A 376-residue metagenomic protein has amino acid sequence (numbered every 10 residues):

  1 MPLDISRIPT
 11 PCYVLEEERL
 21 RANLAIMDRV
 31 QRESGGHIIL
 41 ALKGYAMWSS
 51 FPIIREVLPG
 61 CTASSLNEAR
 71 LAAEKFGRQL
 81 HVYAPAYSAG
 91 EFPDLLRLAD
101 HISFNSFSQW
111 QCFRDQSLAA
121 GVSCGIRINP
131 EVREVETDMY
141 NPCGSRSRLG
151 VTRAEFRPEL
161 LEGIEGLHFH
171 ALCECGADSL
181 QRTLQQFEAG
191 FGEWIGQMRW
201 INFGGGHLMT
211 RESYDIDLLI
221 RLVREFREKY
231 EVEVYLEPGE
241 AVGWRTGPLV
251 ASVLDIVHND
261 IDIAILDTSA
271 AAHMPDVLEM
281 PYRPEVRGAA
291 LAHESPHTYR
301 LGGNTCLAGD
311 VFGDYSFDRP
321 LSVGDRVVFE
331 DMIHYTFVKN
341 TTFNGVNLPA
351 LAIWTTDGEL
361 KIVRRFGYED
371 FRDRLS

Functional and structural regions predicted by a protein language model:
P2-G77, S269, F317-V323, V328-E330 (+1 more regions): N-terminal capping/small domains of soluble enzymes
G36-W200, L222: Active-site-proximal beta-alpha core segment in soluble small-molecule metabolic enzymes
P52, E212-D217: Metal-dependent catalytic neighborhoods of phosphoester/phosphodiester hydrolases
V132-E134, C173, M209, V242 (+1 more regions): Feature marks short, surface-exposed loop/turn motifs that line or immediately flank catalytic pockets and channel
A171-L172, I201-T210, P238-A241: Glycine-rich beta-strand-to-loop/alpha-helix junction loops that act as flexible
Q181-Q186, D215-R221, A251, S316: Charged helix-capping and loop-helix junction motifs
L222, P238-S376: Charged (often Lys/Glu-rich) extended helix/loop segments that serve as interaction or gating elements
